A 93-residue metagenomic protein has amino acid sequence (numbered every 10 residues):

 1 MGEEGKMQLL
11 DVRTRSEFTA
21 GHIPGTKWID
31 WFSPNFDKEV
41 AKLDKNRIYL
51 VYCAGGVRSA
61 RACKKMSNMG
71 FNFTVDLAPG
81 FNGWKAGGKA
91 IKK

Functional and structural regions predicted by a protein language model:
M1-Q8, R15-I48, A54-K93: Rhodanese-like catalytic fold shared by cysteine-dependent sulfurtransferases and DSP/PTP-type phosphatases
